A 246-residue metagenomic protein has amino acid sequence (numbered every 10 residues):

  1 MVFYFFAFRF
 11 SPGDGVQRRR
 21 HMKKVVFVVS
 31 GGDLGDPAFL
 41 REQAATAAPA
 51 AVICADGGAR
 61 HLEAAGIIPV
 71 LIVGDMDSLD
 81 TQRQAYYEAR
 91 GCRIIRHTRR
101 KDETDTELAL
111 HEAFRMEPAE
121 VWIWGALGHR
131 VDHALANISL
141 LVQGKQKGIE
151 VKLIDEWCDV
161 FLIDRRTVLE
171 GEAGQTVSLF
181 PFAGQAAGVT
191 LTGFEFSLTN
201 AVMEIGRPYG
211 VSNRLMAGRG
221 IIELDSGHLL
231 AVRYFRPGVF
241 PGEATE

Functional and structural regions predicted by a protein language model:
M1-R9: Hydrophobic alpha-helical signal peptides and transmembrane signal-/tail-anchor segments that drive secretory-pathway
R9-H21: Short, Lys/Arg-enriched N-terminal segments with co-localized hydrophobic residues within the first ~10-30 amino acids
M22-Y87: N-terminal beta-strand-loop-alpha-helix module at the start of alpha/beta ligand-binding or catalytic domains
V29, I53-D56, G74, I95-R96 (+2 more regions): General beta-strand structural signal in soluble alpha/beta enzymes
I94-M116: Short phosphate-binding loop-to-helix
D132-V142: Short Gly/Thr/Asp-enriched flexible loops that form oxyanion-binding sites at enzyme active sites
Q143-D159: Short, acidic/small-residue loops that bind anionic groups at enzyme active sites
C158, I163-E246: Long, charged alpha-helical interface segments
